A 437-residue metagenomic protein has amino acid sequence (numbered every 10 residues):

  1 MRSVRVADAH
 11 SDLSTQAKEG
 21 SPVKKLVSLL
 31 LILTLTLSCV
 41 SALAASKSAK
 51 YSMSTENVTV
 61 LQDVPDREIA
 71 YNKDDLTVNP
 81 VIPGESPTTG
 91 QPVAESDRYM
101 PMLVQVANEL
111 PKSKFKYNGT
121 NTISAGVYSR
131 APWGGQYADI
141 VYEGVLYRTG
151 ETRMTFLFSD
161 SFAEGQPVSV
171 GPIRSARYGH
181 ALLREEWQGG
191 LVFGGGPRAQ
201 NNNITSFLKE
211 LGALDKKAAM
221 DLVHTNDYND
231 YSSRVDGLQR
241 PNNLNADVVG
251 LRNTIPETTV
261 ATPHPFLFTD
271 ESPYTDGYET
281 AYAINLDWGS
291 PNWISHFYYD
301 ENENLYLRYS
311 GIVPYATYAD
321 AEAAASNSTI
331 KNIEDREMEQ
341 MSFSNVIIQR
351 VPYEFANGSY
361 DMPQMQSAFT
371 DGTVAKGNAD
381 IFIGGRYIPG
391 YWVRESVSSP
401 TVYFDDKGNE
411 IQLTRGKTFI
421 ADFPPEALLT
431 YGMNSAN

Functional and structural regions predicted by a protein language model:
R2, E19, V23-L26, L30-L31: Positively charged n-region of N-terminal signal peptides that target proteins for export
L30-S38: Bacterial N-terminal signal peptides
L37-Y51: Sec-dependent signal peptide cleavage junction
S48-I140, T149-N437: A surface/extracellular/periplasmic glyco- and lipid-processing/surface-interacting theme
